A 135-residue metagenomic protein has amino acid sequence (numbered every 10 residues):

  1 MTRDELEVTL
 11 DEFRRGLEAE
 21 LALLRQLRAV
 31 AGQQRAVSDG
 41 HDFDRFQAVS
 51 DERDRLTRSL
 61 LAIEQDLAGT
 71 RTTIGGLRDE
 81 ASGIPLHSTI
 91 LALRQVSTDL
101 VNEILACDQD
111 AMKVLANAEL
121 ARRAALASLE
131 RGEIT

Functional and structural regions predicted by a protein language model:
M1-I84, S88-Q95, N102: Extended, charge-rich alpha-helical scaffolding segments
G83-T135: Short terminal interaction segments
